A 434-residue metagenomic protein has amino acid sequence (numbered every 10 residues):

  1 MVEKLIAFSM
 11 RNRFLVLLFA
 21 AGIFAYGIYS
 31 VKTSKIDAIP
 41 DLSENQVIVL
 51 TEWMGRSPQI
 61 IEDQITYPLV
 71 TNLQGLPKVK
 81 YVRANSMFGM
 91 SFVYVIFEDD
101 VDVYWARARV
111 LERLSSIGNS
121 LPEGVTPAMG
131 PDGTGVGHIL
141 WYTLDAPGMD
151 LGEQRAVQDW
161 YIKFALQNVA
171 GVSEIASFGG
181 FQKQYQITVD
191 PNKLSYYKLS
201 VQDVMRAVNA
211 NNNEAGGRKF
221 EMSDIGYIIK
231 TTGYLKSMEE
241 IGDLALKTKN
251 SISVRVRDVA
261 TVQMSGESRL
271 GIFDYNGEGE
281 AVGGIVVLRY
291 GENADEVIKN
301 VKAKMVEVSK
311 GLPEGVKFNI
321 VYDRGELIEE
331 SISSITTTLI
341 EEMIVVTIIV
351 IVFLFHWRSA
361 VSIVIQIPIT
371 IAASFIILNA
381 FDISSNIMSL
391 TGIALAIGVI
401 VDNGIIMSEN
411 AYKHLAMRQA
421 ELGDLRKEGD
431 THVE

Functional and structural regions predicted by a protein language model:
M1, D102, A106, S200 (+5 more regions): Short acidic-hydrophobic sequence patches enriched in Asp/Glu that either
M1-M343, V352-F353, R358, S385 (+1 more regions): Membrane-proximal extracytoplasmic
G27-K32, K317, I344-K413: Hydrophobic transmembrane alpha-helices and their membrane-interface caps in long multi-pass transport proteins
E307, G311, I328, S333-T337 (+3 more regions): Cytosolic juxtamembrane regions of multi-pass inner-membrane proteins
